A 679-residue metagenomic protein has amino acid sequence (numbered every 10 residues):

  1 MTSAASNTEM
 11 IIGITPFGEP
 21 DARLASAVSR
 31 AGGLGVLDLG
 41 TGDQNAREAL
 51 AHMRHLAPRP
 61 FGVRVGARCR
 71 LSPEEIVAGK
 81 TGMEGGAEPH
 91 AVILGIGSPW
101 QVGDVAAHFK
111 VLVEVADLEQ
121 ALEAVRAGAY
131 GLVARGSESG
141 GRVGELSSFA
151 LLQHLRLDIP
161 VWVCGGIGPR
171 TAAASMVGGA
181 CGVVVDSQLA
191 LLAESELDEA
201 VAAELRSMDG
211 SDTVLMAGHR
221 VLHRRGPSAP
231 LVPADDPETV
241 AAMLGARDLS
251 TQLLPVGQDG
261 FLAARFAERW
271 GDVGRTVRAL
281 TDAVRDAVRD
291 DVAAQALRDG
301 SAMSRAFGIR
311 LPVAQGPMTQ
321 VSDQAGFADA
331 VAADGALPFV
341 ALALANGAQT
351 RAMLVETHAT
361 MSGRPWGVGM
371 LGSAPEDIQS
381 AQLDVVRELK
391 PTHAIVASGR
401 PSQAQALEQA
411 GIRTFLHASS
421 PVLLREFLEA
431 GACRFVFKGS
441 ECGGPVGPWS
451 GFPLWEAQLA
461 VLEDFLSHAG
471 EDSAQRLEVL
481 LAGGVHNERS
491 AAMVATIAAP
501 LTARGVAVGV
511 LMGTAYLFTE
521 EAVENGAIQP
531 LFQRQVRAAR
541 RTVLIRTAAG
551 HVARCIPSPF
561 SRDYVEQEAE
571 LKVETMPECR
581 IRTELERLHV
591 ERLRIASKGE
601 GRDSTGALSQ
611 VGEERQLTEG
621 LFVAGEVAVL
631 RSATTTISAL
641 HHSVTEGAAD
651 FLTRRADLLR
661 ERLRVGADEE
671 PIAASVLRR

Functional and structural regions predicted by a protein language model:
M1-I159, R170, L244-A474, A639 (+2 more regions): Active-site entrance/lid segments in N-terminal catalytic domains of soluble metabolic enzymes
A25, R126, S139, E145-P160 (+6 more regions): Conserved active-site-proximal phosphate/metal-binding subdomains
A374, G484-V485: Short, internal active-site loops enriched in acidic
L481: Short pre-catalytic strand/loop immediately N-terminal to key active-site residues, enriched for Gly-Thr
